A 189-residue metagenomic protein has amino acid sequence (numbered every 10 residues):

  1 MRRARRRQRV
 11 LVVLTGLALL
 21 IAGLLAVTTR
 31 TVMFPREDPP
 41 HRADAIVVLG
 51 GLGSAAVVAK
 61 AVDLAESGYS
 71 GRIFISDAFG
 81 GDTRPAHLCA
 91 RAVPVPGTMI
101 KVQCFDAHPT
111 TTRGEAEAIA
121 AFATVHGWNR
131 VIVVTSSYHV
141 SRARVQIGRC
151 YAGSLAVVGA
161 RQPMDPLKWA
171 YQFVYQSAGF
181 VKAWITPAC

Functional and structural regions predicted by a protein language model:
M1-R7, T28, R142, V174 (+1 more regions): Intrinsically disordered, low-complexity sequence elements enriched in Ser/Thr/Gly/Pro
R2-E37: N-terminal type II signal-anchor transmembrane helix that functions as the membrane-insertion/stop-transfer segment
Q8-V10, A116, A183: Hydrophobic alpha-helical segments, especially transmembrane helices and their immediate juxtamembrane helical caps
T29-F173: A structural signal for short, hydrophobic/glycine-enriched beta-strand patches
P166-C189: A transmembrane-helix-recognition feature enriched in membrane-embedded lipid enzymes and envelope glyco-/phospholipid
